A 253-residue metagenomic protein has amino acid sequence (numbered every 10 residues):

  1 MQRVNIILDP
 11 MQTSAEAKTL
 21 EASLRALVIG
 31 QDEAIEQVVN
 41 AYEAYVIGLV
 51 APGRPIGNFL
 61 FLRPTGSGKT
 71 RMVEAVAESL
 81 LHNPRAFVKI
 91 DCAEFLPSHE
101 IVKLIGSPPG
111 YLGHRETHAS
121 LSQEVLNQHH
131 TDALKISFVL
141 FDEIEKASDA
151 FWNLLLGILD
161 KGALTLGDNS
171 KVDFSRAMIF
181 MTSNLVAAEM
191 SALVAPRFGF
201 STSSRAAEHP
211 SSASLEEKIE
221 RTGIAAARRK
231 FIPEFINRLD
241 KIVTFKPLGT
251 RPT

Functional and structural regions predicted by a protein language model:
M1-T253: AAA+ P-loop NTPase nucleotide-binding core of proteostasis motors
